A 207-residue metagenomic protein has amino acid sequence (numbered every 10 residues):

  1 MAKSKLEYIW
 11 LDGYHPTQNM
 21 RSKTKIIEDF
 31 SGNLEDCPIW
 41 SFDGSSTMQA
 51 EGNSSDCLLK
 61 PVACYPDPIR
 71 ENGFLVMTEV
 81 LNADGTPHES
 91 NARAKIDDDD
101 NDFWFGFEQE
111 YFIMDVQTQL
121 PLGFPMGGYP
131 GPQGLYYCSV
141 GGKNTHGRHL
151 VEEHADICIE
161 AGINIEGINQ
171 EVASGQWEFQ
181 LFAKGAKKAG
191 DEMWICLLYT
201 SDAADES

Functional and structural regions predicted by a protein language model:
M1-S201: Glycine-rich, acidic/polar active-site loops that bind/position phosphate-bearing ligands
D202-S207: Single conserved hydrophobic/aromatic residue that forms the stacking wall/gate of nucleotide- or nucleobase-binding
